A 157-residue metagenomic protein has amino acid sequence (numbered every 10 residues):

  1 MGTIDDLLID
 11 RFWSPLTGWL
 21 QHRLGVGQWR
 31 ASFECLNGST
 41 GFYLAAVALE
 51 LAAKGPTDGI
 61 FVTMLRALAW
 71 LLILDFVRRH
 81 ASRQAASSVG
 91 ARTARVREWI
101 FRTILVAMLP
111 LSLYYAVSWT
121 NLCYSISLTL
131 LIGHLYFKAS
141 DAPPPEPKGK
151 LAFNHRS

Functional and structural regions predicted by a protein language model:
M1-S32, K150-S157: N-terminal juxtamembrane cytosolic/stromal segments of multi-pass membrane proteins
L20-L24, F76-V96, D141-L151: Cytoplasmic membrane-interface regions of multi-pass membrane proteins
L24-T63: Membrane-anchoring/interfacial helices and their immediately flanking loops in integral membrane proteins
F33-L36, V62-W70, E98, Y124-T129: Alpha-helical transmembrane segments of polytopic membrane proteins
E34-F42, R95-M108: Short hydrophobic alpha-helical membrane-embedded segments
V47-D58, A81-A85, L111-T120: Juxtamembrane "helix-exit" motif on the non-cytosolic side of transmembrane helices
D58-A81: Generic alpha-helical transmembrane segments
W99-H155: Alpha-helical membrane-associated segments of multi-pass integral membrane proteins
